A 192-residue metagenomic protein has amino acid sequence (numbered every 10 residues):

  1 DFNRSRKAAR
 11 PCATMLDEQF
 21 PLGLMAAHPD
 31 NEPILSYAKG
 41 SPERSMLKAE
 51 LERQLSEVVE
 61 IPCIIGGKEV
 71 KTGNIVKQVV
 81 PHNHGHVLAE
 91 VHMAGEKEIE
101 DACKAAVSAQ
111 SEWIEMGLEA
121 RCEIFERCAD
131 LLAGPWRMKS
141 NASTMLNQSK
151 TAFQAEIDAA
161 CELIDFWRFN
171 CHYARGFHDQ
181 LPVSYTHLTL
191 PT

Functional and structural regions predicted by a protein language model:
R6, C12-L88: Hydrophobic face of amphipathic alpha-helices that form TPR/SEL1-like repeat modules and related alpha-solenoid
P11-C12, H92, T192: Compositionally biased non-globular segments, especially hydrophobic aliphatic-rich helices of signal peptides
G73, K77-V79, H84-H178: Glycine-rich loop-to-alpha-helix module at the N-terminal edge of alpha/beta enzyme cores
H178-Y185: Long, charged, glycine-rich C-terminal linkers/tails
T186-T192: Conserved small/polar residues in nucleotide/adenosyl-binding loops
